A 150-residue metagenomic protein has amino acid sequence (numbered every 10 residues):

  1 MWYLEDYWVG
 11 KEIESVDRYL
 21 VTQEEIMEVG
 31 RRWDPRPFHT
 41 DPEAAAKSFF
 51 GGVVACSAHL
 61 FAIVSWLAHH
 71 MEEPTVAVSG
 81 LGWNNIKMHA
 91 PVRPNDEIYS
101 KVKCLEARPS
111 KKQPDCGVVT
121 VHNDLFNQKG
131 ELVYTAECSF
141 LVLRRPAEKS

Functional and structural regions predicted by a protein language model:
M1-K11, M88-E97, K101-S150: HotDog/MaoC-like acyl-thioester-processing domains
M1-L81, R145-S150: Hot-dog-fold acyl-thioester-processing enzymes
